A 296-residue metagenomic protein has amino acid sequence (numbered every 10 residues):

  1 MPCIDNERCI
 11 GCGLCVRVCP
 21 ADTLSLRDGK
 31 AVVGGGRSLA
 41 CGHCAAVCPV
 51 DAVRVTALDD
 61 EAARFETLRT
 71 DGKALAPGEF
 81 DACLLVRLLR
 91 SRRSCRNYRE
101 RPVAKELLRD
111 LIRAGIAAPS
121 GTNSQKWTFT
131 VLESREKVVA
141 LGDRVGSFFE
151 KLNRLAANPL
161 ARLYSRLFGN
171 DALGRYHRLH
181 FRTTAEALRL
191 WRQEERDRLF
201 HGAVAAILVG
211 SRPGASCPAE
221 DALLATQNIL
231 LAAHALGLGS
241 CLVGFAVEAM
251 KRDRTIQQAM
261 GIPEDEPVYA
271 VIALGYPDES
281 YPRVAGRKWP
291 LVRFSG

Functional and structural regions predicted by a protein language model:
C3-I4, L14-V32, H43-D60: Iron-sulfur cluster-binding cysteine motifs and their immediate structural context in ferredoxin-like electron-transfer
I10, D110-I116, A205-Q258: Small-aliphatic-rich amphipathic alpha-helix that forms the alpha element of a beta-alpha
A40-R101, K105-L111, I116-A117: Flanking helices and flexible, charged tails adjoining ferredoxin-like Fe-S electron-transfer domains in multi-subunit
A76-E79, I262-G296: C-terminal helix-cap and adjacent tail motif
G121-S124, R198-H201, I262-D265: Solvent-exposed alpha-helices and their adjacent loops that cap or buttress functional pockets in soluble metabolic
S124-E133, F245: Short loop-to-beta-strand entry elements in the cores of soluble alpha/beta enzymes
K126-W127, A203-A206, V268-Y269: Short, surface-exposed beta-edge/turn micro-motifs
V131-S216: Glycine/small-residue-rich phosphate/adenosyl-binding loop
